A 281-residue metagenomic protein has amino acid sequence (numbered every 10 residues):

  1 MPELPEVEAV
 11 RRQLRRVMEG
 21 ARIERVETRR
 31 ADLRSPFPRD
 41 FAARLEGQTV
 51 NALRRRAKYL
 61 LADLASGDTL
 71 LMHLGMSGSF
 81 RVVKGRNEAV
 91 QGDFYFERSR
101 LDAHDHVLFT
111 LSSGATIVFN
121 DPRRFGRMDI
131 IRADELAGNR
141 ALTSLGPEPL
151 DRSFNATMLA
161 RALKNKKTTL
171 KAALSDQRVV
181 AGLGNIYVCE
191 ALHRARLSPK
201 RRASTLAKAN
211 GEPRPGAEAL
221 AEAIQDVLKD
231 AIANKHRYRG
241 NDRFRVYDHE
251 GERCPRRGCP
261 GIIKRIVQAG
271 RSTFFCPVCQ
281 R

Functional and structural regions predicted by a protein language model:
M1-F125: Gly/Gly-Pro- and Ser/Thr-rich, intrinsically disordered tail segments characteristic of DNA damage-repair and tolerance
P2, E6, D151, E212 (+1 more regions): Catalytic cores of large soluble enzymes that bind and process phosphate-bearing ligands
R22-D40, R54, M158-R281: Basic, nucleic-acid-binding surfaces and adjacent catalytic neighborhoods in DNA/RNA-processing proteins
L70-G182, Y187-R196, N210: Phosphate/anion-contacting hairpin/loop surfaces
